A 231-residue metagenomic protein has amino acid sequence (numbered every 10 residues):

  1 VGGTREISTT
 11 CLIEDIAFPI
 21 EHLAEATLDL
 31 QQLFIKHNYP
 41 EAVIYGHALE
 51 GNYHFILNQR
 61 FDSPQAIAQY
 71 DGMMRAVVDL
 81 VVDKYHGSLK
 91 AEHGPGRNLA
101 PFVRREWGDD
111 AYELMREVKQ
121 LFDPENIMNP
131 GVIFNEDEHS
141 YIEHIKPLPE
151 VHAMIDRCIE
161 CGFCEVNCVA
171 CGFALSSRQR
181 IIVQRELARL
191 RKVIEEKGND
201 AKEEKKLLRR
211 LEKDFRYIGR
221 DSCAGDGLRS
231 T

Functional and structural regions predicted by a protein language model:
V1-G72, L80, K84-S88, G96-N98 (+1 more regions): C-terminal substrate-recognition/cap domain of FAD-linked oxidoreductases
G2, I13-I20, R60-D71, P101-G108 (+7 more regions): Hydrophobic alpha-helical scaffolding
L28, Y53, R75, D79 (+10 more regions): Feature representing long, continuous alpha-helical segments
L33-H37, L80-K84, V118-E125, C171-A174 (+1 more regions): Change "in soluble alpha/beta enzymes" to "in soluble alpha/beta proteins
Y45-I56, K90-V103, P130-H144, C171-L175 (+1 more regions): A glycine-rich phosphate-binding loop feature that marks nucleotide/adenosyl-phosphate handling sites
P101-E150: Activity-critical C-terminal alpha-helical subdomain
F134-I155, C171-T231: Ferredoxin-type iron-sulfur electron-transfer modules in oxidoreductases and energy-metabolism complexes
